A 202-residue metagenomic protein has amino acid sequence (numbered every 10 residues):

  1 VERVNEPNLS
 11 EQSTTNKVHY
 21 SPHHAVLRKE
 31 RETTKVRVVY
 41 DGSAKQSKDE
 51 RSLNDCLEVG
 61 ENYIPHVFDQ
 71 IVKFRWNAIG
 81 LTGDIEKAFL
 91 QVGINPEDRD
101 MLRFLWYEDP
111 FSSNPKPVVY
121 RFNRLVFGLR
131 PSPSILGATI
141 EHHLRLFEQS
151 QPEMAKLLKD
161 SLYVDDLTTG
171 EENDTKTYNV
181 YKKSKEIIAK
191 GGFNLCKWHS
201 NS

Functional and structural regions predicted by a protein language model:
V1-E2, G80-L81, F111-P117, Q149-Q151 (+1 more regions): Short helix-interrupting loop/turn segments at helix-coil junctions
V1-N5, L27-E30, S112, H143-Q151 (+1 more regions): Structural motif corresponding to the C-terminal cap of alpha-helices
P7, A78, T82, T169-S202: Polymerase palm active-site segment centered on the conserved acidic dipeptide of motif C
P7-A138, I187: Catalytic-core region of right-hand nucleic acid polymerases
I85, K159-D166, W198-N201: Acidic/histidine-rich, metal-coordinating catalytic segments
P133-N179, K183: Active-site palm subdomain of RNA-directed nucleic acid polymerases
